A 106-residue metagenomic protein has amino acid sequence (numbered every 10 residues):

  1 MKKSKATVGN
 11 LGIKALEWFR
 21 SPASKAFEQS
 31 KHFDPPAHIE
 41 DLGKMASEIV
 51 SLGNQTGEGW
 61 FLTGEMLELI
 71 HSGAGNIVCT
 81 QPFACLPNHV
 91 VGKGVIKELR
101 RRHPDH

Functional and structural regions predicted by a protein language model:
M1-H106: An N-terminal assembly and electron-transfer interface module characteristic of large anaerobic redox and radical
